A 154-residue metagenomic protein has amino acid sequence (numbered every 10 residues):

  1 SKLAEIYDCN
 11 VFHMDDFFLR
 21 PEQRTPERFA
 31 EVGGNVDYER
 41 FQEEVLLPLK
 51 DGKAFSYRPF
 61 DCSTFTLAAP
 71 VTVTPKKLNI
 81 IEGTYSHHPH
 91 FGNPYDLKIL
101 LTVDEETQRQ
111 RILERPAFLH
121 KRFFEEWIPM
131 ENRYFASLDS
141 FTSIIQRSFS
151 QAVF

Functional and structural regions predicted by a protein language model:
S1-E5: Glycine-rich phosphate-binding P-loop
Y7, P94-Y95, T142-S143: Short, structured coil segments at secondary-structure junctions
C9-H13, K98-L100, Q146-S148: Conserved beta-strand scaffold positions in the cores of enzyme catalytic domains, especially in NTP/NDP-utilizing
C9-H13, L19-V71, L78: Conserved nucleotide-sensing/catalytic segment adjacent to the nucleotide-binding pocket in NTP-handling enzymes
D16, V103, S150-Q151: Active-site donor-binding loop signature of nucleotide-sugar glycosyltransferases
G52-F55, E105, L119-F123: Short, basic, glycine/proline-bearing loop/turn elements
L67-R115: ATP-dependent NMP and nucleoside kinases share a basic, alpha-helical "lid"
H88, A117-F154: Small-molecule kinase domains that catalyze NTP-dependent phosphoryl transfer to phosphate-bearing small molecules
